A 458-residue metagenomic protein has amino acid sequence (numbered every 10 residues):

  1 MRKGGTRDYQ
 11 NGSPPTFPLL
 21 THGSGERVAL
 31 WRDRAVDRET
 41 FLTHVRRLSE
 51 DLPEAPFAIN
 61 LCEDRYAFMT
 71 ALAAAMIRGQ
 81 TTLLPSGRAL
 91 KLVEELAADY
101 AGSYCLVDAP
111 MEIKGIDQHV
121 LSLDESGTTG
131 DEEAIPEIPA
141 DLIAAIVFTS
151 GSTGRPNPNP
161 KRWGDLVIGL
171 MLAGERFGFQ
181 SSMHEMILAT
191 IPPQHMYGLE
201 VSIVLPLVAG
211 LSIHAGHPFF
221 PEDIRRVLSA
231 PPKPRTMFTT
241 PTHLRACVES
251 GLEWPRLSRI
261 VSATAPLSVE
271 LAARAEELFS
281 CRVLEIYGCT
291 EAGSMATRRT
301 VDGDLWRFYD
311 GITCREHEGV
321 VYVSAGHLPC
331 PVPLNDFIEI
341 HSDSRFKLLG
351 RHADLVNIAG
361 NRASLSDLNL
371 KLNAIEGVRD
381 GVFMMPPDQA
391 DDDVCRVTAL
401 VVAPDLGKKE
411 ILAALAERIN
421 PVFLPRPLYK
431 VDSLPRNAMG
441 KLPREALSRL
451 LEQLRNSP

Functional and structural regions predicted by a protein language model:
R7-G25, E63, E125-F148, Q180-M186: Conserved pre-ATP/AMP-binding loop-to-beta segment of ANL
D8, P15-P18, H22-L52, K161-G164: Conserved AMP-binding/adenylate-forming core of the ANL superfamily
A35-D37, P136, A144-M171: Conserved AMP-binding A3 loop
S49-R88, H184-P193, R362: Conserved AMP-binding/adenylate-forming
L170-M186, Q194-T236: Conserved AMP-binding/adenylation subdomain of ANL enzymes
V248-D302: Gly/Ser/Thr-rich phosphate-binding loop
N335-F423: AMP-binding/adenylate-forming catalytic core of the ANL superfamily
V356, T398-L400, A414-P458: Conserved C-terminal "lid"/linker of ANL adenylate-forming enzymes
